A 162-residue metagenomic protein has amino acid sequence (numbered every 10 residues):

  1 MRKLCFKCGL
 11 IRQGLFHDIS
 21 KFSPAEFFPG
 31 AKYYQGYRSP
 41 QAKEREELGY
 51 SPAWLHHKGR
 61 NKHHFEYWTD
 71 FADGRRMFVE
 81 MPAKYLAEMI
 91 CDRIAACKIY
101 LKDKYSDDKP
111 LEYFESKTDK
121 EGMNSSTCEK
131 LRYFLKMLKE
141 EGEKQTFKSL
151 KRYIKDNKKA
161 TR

Functional and structural regions predicted by a protein language model:
M1-R162: Metal-dependent phosphohydrolase cores
